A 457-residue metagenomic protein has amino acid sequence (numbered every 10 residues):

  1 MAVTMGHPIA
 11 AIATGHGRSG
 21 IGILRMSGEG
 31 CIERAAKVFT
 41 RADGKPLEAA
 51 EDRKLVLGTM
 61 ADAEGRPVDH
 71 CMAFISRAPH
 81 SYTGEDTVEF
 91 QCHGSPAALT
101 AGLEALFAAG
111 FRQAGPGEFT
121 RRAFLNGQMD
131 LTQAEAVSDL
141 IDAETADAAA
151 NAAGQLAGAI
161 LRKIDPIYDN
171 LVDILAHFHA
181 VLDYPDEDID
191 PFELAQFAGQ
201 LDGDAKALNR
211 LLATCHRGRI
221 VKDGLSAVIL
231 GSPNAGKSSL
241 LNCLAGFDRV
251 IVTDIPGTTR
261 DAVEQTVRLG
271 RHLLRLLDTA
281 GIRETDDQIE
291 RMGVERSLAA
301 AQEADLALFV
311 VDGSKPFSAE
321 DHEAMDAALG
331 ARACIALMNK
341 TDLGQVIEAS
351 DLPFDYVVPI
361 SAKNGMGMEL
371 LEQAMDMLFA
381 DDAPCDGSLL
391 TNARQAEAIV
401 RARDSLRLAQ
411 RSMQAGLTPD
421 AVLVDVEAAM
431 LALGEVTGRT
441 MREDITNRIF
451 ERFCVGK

Functional and structural regions predicted by a protein language model:
M1-A150, G154, G158, A328 (+2 more regions): A glycine-rich (often HGG/GG-containing) alpha/beta subdomain
A2-H16, G58, A146-R268, T285-D287 (+1 more regions): C-terminal-of-GTPase-core extension/linker across diverse P-loop GTPases
M26-S27, C92-G94, L244, T279 (+2 more regions): Glycine-rich, N-terminal phosphate-binding loop of Rossmann-like dinucleotide-binding domains
L57-D69, A73-R77, G257-T285, E303-L306: Switch I (G2) and immediately adjacent beta-strands of P-loop GTPase domains
R112, L273-R275, Y356: Conserved beta-strand segments of alpha/beta enzyme cores
G127, N234, D278: Conserved G/P- and acidic residue-centered "switch" motifs that form tight phosphate/ATP-binding loops in soluble
L276, V310, L337: Generic enzyme active-site microenvironment
E290-S314: Inter-motif core of Ras-like GTPase G domains
